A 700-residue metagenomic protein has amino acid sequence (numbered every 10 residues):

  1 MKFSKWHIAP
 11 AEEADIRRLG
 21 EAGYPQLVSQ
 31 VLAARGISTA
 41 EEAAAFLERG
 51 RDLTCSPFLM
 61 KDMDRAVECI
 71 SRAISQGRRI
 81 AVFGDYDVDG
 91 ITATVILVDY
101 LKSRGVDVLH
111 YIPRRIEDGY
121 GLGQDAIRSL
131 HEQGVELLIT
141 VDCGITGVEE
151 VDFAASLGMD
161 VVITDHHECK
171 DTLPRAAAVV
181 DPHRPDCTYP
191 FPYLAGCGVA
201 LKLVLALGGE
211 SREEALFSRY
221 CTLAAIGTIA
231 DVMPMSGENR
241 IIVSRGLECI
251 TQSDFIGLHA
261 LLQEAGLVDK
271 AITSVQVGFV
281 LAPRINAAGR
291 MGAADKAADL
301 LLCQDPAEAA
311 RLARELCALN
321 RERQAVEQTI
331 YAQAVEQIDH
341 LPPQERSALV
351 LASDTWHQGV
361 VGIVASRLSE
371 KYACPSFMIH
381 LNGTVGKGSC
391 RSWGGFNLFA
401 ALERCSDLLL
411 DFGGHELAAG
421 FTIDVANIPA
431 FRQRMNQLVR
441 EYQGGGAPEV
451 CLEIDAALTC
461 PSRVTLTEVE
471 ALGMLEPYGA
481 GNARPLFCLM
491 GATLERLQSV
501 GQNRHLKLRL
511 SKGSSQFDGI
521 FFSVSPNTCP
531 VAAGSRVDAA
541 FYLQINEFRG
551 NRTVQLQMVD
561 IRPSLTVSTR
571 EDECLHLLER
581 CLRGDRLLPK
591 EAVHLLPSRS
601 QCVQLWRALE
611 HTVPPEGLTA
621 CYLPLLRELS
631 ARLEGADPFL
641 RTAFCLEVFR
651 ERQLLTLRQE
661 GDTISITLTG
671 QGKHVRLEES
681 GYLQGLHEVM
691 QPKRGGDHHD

Functional and structural regions predicted by a protein language model:
M1-S4, E476: Catalytic domains of riboflavin
K2, A9-E13, R17-L137, L157-G158 (+1 more regions): Hydrophobic helix-and-loop "lid/oligomerization" segment in the mid-to-C-terminal part of catalytic domains
R72, E168-D181, H340, L510-S515: Acidic-glycine-rich active-site phosphate/pyrophosphate-binding loop
I96, P174-R212, F217-I229, S600-Q604: Short alpha-helices
L97, K102, R240-P283, A287-V335 (+3 more regions): Acidic, two-metal ion nucleic-acid-processing modules in DNA metabolism proteins
I127, V151-D152, L646: Short amphipathic alpha-helical segments and helix-helix/interface helices
G134, V141-L194: Histidine/acidic-residue-rich, glycine-tolerant segments that coordinate divalent metal ions
H166-H167, H357, H415, H505: Histidine-centered active-site/metal-ligand motif
